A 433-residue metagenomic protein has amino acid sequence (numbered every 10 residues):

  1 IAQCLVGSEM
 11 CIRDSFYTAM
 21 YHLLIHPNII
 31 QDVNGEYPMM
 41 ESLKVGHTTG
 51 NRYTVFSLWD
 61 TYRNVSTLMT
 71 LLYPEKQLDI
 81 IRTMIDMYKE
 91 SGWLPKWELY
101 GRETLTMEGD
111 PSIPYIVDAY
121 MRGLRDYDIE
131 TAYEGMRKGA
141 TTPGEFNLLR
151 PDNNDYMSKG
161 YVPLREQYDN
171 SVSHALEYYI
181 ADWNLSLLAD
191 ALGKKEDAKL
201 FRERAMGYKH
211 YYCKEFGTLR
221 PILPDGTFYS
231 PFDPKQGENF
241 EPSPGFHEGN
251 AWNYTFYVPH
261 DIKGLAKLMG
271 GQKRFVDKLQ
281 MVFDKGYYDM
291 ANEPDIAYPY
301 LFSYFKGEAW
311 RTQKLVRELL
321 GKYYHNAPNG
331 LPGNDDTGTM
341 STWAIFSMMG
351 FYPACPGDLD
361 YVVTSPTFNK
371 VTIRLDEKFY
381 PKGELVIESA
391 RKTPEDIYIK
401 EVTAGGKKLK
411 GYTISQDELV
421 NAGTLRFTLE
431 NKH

Functional and structural regions predicted by a protein language model:
I1-G7, I12: Single conserved hydrophobic/aromatic residue that forms the stacking wall/gate of nucleotide- or nucleobase-binding
R13-T61, V65, L72-P143: N-terminal core-entry segment
H22, H26, A119, L301 (+4 more regions): Structured loops at beta-to-helix junctions and adjacent beta-edge loops in soluble globular domains
G35, S91-W93, G217, G226 (+2 more regions): Detector for glycine-centered tight turns/loop "hinges" at secondary-structure junctions
T48-R63, L71-Y73, I113, G123-P381 (+3 more regions): Active-site core of glycosidic bond-cleaving carbohydrate-active enzymes
R391-H433: C-terminal beta-sandwich/jelly-roll accessory domains of carbohydrate-active enzymes
